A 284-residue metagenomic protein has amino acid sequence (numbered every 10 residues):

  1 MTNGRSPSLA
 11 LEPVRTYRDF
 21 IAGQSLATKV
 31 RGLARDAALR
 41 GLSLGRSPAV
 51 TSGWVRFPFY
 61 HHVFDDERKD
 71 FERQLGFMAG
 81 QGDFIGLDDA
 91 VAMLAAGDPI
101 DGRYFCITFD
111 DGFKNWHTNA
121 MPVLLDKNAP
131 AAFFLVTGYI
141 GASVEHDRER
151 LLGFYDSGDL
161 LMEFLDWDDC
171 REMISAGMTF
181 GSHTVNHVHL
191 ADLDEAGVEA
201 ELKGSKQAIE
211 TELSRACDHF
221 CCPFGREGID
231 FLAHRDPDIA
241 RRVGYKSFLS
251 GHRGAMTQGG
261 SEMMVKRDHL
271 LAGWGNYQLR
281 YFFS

Functional and structural regions predicted by a protein language model:
T2-I107, N115, D192-S284: C-terminal active-site subregion of NodB/CE4 polysaccharide deacetylases
H61, H183, H187: Histidine-centered divalent metal-coordination motifs
T108-F109, G181: Generic enzyme active-site microenvironment
N119-T137: A short alpha/beta connector and helix-capping loop motif
K127-A129, A176, V243: Helix C-cap/helix->beta junction micro-motif
G141-L160: Aromatic- and acidic-residue-enriched segments that line the glycan-binding/catalytic groove of carbohydrate-active
F154-M162, D166, R241-S250: Acidic, His- and aromatic-enriched active-site or binding-groove loops in soluble protein domains that engage sugars
D166-T184: A structural motif
